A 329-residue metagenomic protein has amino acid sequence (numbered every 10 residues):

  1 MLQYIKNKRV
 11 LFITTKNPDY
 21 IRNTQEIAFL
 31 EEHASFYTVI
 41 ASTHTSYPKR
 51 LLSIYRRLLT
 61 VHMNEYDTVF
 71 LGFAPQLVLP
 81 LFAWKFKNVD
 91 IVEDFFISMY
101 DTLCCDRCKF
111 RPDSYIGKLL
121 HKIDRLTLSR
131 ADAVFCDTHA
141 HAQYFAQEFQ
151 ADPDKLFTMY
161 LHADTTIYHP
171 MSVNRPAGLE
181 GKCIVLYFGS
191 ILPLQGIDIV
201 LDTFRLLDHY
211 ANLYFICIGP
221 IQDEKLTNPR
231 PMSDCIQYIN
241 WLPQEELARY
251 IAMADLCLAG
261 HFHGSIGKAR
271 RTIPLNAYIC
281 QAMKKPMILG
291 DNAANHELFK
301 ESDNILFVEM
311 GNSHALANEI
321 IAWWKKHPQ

Functional and structural regions predicted by a protein language model:
L11, A177-Q195, L201-R205, F215-I216: Conserved donor-binding/catalytic core segment of Leloir-type glycosyltransferases
Y55-L59, M99, S114-V134: Membrane-proximal helix-turn-helix segments that form the acceptor-binding/catalytic region of lipid-linked
A140, L161-H162: Carbohydrate-associated surface elements
A146, H162-A177, G196, T227: Acidic anion/phosphate-binding donor-loop and adjacent secondary structure in glycosyltransferase catalytic cores
F188, Y214-T227: Glycosyltransferase donor-sugar binding loop
K225-L256: Nucleotide-activated donor-binding/catalytic signature segment of Leloir-type glycosyltransferases, i.e., the conserved
I251-R270: Acidic donor-binding loop of glycosyltransferase active sites
E301-N312, A322-P328: Conserved acidic donor-binding segment of nucleotide-sugar-dependent glycosyltransferases
